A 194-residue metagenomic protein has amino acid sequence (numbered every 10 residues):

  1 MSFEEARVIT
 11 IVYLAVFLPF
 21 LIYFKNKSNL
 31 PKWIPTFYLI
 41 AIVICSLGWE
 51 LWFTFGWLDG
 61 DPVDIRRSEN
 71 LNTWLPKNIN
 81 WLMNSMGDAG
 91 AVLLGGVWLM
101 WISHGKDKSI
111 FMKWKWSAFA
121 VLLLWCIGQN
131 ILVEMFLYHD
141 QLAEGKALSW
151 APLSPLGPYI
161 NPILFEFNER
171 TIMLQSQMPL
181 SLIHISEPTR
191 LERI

Functional and structural regions predicted by a protein language model:
M1-A15: Hydrophobic transmembrane alpha-helical segments in integral membrane proteins
M1-E4, L71-M86, N161-S176: Short aromatic-rich membrane-water interface segments that cap or initiate transmembrane helices in multi-pass membrane
I11-K27: N-terminal signal-anchor/start-transfer transmembrane helix
F24-F37, G105-W114: Membrane-interface helix-boundary motifs at transmembrane edges
Y38-E50, F119-Q141: Hydrophobic alpha-helical membrane-insertion segments
G56-W74: Membrane-interface interhelical connector segments
L132-P162: Juxtamembrane non-transmembrane "cap" segments at the membrane-aqueous interface of multi-pass membrane proteins
I183-I194: Single conserved hydrophobic/aromatic residue that forms the stacking wall/gate of nucleotide- or nucleobase-binding
